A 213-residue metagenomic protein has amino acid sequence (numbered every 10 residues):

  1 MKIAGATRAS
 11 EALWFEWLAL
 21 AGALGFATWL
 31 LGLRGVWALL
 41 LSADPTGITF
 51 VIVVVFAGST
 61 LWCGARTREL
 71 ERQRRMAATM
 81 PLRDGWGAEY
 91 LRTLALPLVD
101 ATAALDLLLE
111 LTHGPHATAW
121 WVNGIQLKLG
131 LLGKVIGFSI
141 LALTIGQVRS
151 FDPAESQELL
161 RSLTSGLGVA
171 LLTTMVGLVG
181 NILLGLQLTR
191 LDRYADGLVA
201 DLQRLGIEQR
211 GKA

Functional and structural regions predicted by a protein language model:
M1, D84-L105: Short, charged cytosolic
M1-E89, G114-L198: Hydrophobic alpha-helical transmembrane segments of small proteolipidic membrane proteins, enriched in energy-coupled
D44, A95, T112-H116, G206 (+1 more regions): Generic secondary-structure transition motif, activating predominantly at the C-termini of alpha-helices
L96-G124: Cytoplasmic juxtamembrane interface segments
Y194-A213: Cytosol/matrix-facing juxtamembrane amphipathic, basic-hydrophobic segments adjacent to a transmembrane helix
